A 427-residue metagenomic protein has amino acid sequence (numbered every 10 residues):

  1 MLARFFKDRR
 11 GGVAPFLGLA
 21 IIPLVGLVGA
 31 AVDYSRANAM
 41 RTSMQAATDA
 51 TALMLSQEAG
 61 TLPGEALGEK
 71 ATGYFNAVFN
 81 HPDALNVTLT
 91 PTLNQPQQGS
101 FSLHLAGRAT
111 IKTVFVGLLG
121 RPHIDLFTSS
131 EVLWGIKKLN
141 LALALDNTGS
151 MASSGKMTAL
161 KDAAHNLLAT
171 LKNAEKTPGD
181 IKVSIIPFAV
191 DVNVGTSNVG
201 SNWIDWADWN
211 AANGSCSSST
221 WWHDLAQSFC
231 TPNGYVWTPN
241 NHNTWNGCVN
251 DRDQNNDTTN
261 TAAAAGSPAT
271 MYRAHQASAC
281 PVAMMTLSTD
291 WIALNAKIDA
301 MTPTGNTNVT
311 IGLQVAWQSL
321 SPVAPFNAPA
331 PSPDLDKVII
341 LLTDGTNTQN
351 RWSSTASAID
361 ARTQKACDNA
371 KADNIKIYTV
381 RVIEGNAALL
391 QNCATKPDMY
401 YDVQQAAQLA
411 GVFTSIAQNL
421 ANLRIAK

Functional and structural regions predicted by a protein language model:
M1-E69, G149-A152, A394: Alpha-helical assembly-interface signal, strongest on the long, hydrophobic N-terminal helix that forms
L2-A20, V87, Q95-A142, M151-T158 (+1 more regions): Acidic, polar low-complexity linker/tail segments
A31, N38, T42, T51-I111 (+7 more regions): Short amphipathic secondary-structure patches
A39, N147-M157, T346-S353: Short acidic, Gly/Ser-rich segments with clustered Asp/Glu that frequently serve as metal-coordination loops in enzyme
D49-T51, L55-S56, E65, K137-L287 (+3 more regions): Von Willebrand factor
M54, E58, G73-H81, A144 (+12 more regions): Structured segments of extracytoplasmic/periplasmic soluble domains in secreted or envelope-associated proteins
F75-H81, C230, Y235, C367 (+1 more regions): Von Willebrand factor A/integrin I-like adhesion domains
P333-D336, T343-C393, I416: VWA/integrin I-like adhesion module and closely mimicked acidic/polar interface patches used
